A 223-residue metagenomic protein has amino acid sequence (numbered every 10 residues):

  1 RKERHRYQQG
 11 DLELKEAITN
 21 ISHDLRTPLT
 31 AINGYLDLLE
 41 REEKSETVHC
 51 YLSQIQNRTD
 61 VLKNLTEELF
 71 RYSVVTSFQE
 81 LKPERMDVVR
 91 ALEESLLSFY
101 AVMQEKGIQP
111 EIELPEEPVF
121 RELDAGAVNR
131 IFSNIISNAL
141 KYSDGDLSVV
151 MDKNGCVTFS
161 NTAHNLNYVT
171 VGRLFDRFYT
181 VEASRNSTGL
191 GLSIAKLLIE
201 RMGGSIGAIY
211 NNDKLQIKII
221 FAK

Functional and structural regions predicted by a protein language model:
E84, Q109-V119, N154: Conserved catalytic submotifs in the C-terminal HATPase_c
E84-L97: A conserved beta-strand-to-alpha-helix junction within the catalytic ATP-binding
A139-L140: Short helix-loop "hinge" at the ATP-lid/N-box region of the Bergerat-fold HATPase_c
D146-C156: Short beta-strand/loop element within the Bergerat-fold HATPase_c
L166-F178: Short conserved segment of the HATPase_c
G191, A195: Short alpha-helical Gxxx[C/S/T] motif in the catalytic ATP-binding
